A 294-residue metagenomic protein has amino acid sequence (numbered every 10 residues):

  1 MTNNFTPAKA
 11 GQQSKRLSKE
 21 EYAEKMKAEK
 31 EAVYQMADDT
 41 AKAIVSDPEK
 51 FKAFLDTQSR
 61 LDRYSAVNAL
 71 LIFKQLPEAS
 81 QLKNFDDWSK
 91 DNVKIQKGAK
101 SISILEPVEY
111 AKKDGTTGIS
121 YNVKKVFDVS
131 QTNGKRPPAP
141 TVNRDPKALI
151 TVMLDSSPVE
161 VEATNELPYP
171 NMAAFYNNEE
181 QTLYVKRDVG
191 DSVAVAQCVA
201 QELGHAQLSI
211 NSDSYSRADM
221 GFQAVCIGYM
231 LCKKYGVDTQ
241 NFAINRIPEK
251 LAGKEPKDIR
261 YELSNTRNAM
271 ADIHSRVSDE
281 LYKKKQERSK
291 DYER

Functional and structural regions predicted by a protein language model:
T2-R294: N-terminal accessory/interface modules of nucleic-acid-binding and processing proteins
